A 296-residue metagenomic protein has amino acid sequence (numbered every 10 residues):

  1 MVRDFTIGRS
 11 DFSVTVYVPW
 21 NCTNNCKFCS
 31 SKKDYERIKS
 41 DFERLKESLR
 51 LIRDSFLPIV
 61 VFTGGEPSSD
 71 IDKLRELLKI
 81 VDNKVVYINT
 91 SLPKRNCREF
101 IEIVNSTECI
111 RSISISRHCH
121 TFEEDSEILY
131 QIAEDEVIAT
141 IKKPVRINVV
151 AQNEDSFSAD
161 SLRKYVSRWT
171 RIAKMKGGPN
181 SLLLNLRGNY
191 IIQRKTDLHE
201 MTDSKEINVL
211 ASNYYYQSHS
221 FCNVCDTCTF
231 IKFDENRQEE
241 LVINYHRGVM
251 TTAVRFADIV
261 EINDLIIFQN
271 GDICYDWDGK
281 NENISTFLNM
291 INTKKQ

Functional and structural regions predicted by a protein language model:
M1-K32, P58-F62: N-terminal pre-triad scaffold of radical SAM enzymes
G8-R9, I52-F56, V81-D82, N105-E108 (+3 more regions): Flexible, charged surface loops at secondary-structure boundaries
S13, S30-F42, S55-D70, N83-C97 (+3 more regions): Core AdoMet radical
C22-C29, C228, I262, F268: Cysteine-cluster motifs in flexible loop/terminal segments that predominantly coordinate metals
L49-D54, L77-V81, E102-S106, D135-T140 (+1 more regions): Leucine-rich repeat
D72-L77, N96-S106, D125-I128, F157-V166: Distinct, well-ordered alpha-helical segments
H118-I259, Q269: Radical SAM enzyme [4Fe-4S]-AdoMet core and its adjacent flexible, acidic and glycine-rich loops/tails across
T251-Q296: Flexible mid-to-C-terminal extensions adjoining Fe-S/redox cofactors in radical SAM and related proteins
